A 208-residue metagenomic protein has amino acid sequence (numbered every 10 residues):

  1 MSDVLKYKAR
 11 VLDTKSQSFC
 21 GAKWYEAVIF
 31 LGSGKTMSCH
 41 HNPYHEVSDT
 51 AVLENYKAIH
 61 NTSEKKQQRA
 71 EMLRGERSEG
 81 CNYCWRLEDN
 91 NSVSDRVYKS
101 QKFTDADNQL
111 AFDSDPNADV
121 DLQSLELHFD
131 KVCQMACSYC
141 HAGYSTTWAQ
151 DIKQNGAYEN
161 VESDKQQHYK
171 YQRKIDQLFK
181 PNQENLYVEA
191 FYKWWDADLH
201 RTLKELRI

Functional and structural regions predicted by a protein language model:
S2-D107, D121-S124, Y144-T147: Accessory C-terminal segments flanking Radical SAM cores
V28-I29, L127-F129, C133, C137 (+1 more regions): Generic low-polarity alpha-helical segments
S38-E46, Y83, E88, L127-N182 (+1 more regions): Canonical Radical SAM [4Fe-4S] cluster-binding loop centered on the CxxxCxxC motif and its immediate flanking residues
V52, A58-N61, H168, E184 (+1 more regions): Intrinsic-disorder-associated interaction segments
D105-D107, P116-N117, W148-N155: Post-signal-peptide mature chains of secreted/extracellular proteins
L110-F112: Formylglycine-dependent sulfatase
S114-H128: Ferredoxin-like iron-sulfur electron-transfer modules
Q177, V188-I208: Radical SAM/AdoMet-radical enzyme domain recognition
